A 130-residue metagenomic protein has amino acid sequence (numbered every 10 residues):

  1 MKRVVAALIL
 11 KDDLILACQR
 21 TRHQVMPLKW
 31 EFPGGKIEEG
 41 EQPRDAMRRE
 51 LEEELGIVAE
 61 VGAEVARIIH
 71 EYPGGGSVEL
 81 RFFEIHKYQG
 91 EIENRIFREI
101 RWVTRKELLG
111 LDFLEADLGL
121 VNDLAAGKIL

Functional and structural regions predicted by a protein language model:
M1-L16, K36: Conserved N-terminal beta-strand and adjoining loop/helix that marks the start of the Nudix/MutT-like hydrolase domain
R3-V5, D13, V78-R81, R98: Change "...and in nucleic-acid phosphodiester-cleaving endonucleases..." to "...and in nucleic-acid processing enzymes
I9-L10, A17, K87, W102: Conserved hydrophobic "DFG−1" position in protein kinase catalytic cores
L14-E53: Conserved Nudix-box catalytic region and its N-terminal flanking loop in Nudix hydrolases and closely related
V58-A59, I68-E91, R101-R105: Active-site-adjacent beta-strand/loop module that shapes the phosphate/pyrophosphate-binding cleft
F82-E84, E93-L124: NUDIX/MutT-family hydrolases
A125-L130: Generic C-terminal helix-cap and adjacent flexible tail
